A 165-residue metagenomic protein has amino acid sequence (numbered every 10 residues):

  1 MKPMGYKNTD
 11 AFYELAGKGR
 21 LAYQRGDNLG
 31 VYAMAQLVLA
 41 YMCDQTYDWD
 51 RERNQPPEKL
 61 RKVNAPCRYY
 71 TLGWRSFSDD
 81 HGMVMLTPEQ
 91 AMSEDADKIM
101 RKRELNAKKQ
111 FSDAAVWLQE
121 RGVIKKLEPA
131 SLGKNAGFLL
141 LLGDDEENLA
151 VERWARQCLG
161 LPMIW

Functional and structural regions predicted by a protein language model:
M1-L86: Short recognition helix of helix-turn-helix/winged-helix DNA-binding domains
M4-G5, E104-A107, D144: Intrinsic-disorder-associated interaction segments
G26, G82, G122, L159-P162: Short, flexible coil/linker elements and helix-boundary hinge sites characteristic of intrinsically disordered
Q45, S131, D145-E147: Amphipathic, soluble alpha/beta structural segments
W49-N135: Winged helix-turn-helix DNA-binding recognition segment
G137-L141: A beta-hairpin/wing motif
L142-W165: Short, amphipathic alpha-helical interaction segments positioned at domain boundaries
